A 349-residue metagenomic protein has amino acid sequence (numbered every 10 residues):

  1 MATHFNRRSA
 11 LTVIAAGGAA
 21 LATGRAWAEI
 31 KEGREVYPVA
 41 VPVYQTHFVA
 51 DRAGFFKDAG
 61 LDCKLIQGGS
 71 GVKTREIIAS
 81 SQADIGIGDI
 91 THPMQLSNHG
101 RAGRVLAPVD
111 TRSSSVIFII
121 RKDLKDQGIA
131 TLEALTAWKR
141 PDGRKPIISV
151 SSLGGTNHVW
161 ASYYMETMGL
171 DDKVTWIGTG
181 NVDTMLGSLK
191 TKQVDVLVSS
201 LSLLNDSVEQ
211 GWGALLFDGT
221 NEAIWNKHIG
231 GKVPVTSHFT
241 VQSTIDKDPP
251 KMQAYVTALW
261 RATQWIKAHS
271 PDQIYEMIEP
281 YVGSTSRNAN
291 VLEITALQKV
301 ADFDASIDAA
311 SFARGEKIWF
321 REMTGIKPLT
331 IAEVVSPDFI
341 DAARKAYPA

Functional and structural regions predicted by a protein language model:
A2-G17: N-terminal secretory signal peptides and thylakoid transit peptides that target proteins across membranes
A28-T179, D195-L201, F217: Short, glycine-/small- and polar/acidic-enriched structural segments that line small-molecule recognition paths
Q82, I87, M94-G100, K139 (+8 more regions): Sec/Tat-exported extracytoplasmic proteins
L124-A130, N221-G231, Q298-I307: Short, solvent-exposed loop/beta-turn-alpha elements that line the ligand-binding surface or hinge of extracytoplasmic
T184-I278: Pocket-lining segment of extracytoplasmic ligand-binding domains
D246-G325: Secondary-structure end/capping motifs
A313-A349: Conserved C-terminal helix/tail region of periplasmic/extracytoplasmic solute-binding proteins
